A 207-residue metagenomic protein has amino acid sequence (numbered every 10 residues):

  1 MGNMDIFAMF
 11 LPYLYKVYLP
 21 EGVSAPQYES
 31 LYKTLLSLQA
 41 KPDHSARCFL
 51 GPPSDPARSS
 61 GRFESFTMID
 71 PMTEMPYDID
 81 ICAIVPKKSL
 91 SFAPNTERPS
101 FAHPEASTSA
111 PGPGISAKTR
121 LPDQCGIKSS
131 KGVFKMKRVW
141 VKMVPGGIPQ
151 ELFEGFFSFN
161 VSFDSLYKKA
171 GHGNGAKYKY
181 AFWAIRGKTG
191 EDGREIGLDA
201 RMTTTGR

Functional and structural regions predicted by a protein language model:
M1-F10, K16-E21, I148, L152-R207: Edge beta-strand at a domain terminus
M1-I81, K88, P94-T96, G155-F157: Tryptophan-anchored aromatic micro-motifs
I6, D55, S65, S116-K118 (+2 more regions): Intrinsically disordered, low-complexity, compositionally biased regions/tails
T34-A40, R47-F49, K128-G146, Y180-G187: Hydrophobic/aromatic beta-strand elements that line small-molecule binding cavities or substrate pockets in beta-rich
F49, S59, I81, A110-G112 (+8 more regions): Intrinsically disordered, low-complexity segments enriched in small/polar residues
A57-S65, F92, A102-A110, G146-S158 (+1 more regions): Short, well-ordered strand-loop elements centered on a beta-strand within folded domains, enriched for acidic residues
D80-A83, L90-K118: Intrinsic disorder/low-complexity polar-acidic segments
E105, S109-F163, Y167: Acidic, glycine-rich flexible loop segments
